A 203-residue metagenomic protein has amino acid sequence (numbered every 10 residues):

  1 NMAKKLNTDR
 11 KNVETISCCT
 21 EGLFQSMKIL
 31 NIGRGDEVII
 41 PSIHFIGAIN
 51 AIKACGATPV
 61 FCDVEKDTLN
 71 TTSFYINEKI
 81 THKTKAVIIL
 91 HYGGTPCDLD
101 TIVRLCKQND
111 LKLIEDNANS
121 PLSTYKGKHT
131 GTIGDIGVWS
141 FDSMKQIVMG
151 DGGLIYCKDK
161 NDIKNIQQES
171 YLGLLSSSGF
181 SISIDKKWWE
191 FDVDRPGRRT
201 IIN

Functional and structural regions predicted by a protein language model:
N1-E37, A51-K53, F61-D63, K128: Phosphate-binding glycine-rich loop
D9, R34, K83, T132-I133 (+1 more regions): Short loop/turn motifs at secondary-structure junctions
K28-N117, P121-T124: PLP-dependent aminotransferase-like
S120-K126, I133-N203: Active-site region of PLP-dependent enzymes
